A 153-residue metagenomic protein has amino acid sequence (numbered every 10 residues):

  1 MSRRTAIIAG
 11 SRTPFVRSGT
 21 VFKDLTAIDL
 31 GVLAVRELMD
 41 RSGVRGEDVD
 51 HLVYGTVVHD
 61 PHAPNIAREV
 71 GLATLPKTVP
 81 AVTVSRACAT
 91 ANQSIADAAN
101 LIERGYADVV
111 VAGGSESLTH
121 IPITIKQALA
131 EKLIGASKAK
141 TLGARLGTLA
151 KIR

Functional and structural regions predicted by a protein language model:
M1-A9: Conserved PLP-binding active-site segment in aminotransferase class I/II-type PLP enzymes
S2-R3, R17-G46, D60-R153: Acyl-thioester C-C bond-transforming condensing/cleaving domain
G10-F15: Short polar catalytic/cofactor-binding loops
D48-G55, V111: Short glycine-rich phosphate-binding loop at a beta-alpha junction
